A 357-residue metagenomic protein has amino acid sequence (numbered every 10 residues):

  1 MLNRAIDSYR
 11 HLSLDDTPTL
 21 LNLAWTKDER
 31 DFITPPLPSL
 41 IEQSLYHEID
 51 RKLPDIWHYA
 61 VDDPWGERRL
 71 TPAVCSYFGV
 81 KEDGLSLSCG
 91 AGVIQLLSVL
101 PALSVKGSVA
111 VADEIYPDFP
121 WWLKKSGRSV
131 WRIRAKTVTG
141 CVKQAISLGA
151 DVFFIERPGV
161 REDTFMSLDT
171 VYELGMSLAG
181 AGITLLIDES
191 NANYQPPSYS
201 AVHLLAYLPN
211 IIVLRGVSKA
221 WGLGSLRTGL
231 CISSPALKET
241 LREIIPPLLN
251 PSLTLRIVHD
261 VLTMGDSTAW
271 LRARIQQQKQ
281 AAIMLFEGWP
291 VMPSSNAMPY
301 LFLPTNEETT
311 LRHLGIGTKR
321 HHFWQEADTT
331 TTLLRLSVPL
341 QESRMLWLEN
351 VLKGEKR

Functional and structural regions predicted by a protein language model:
M1-D62: N-terminal "arm"/small-domain region of PLP-dependent enzymes with the aminotransferase-like
T26-R30, I94, Y116, P158-R161 (+6 more regions): Short, solvent-exposed loop/turn segments at secondary-structure junctions
D55-A179, A192-L208, I212, L271: Conserved core of the PLP fold type I
D62-W65, N210-S294: PLP-dependent aminotransferase class I/II
D188-E189: Walker B catalytic acidic pair
S233, F302-E308, G315-R357: Conserved PLP-binding active-site segment of the aspartate aminotransferase-like
I275-I283, P290-P304, W324-L333: Conserved glycine-rich beta-strand-loop-beta hairpin in the small C-terminal domain of fold type I
